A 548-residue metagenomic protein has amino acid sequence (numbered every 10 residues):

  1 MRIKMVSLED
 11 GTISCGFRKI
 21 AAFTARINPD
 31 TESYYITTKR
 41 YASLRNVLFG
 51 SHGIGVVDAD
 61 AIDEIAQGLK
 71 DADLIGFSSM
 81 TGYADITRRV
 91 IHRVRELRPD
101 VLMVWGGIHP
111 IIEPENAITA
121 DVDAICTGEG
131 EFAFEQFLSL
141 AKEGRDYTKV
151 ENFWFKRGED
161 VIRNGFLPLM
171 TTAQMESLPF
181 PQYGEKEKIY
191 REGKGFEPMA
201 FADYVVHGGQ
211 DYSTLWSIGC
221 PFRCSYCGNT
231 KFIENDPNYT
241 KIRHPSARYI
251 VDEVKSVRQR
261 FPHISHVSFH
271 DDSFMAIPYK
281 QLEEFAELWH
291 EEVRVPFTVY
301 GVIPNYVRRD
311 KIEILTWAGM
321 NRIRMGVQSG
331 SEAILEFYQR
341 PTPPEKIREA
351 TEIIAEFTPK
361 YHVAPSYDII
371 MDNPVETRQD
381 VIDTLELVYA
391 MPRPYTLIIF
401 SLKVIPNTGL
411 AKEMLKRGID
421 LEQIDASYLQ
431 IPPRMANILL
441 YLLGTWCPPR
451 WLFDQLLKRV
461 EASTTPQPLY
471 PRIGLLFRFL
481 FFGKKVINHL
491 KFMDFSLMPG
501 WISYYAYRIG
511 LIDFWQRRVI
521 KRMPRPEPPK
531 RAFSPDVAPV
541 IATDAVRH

Functional and structural regions predicted by a protein language model:
R2, E9, F23, E32-S33 (+3 more regions): Glycine-rich beta-alpha loop elements in corrinoid/cobalamin-binding modules across cobalamin-dependent enzymes
R2-V6, K19, A25-E32, I54-V56 (+5 more regions): Radical SAM enzyme core and accessory elements
I3, S33, M103, V150 (+5 more regions): Hydrophobic/aromatic residues located in beta-strands of well-ordered beta-sheets within soluble catalytic
T12-K19: Short N-terminal binding/cap micro-motifs at the start of the first secondary-structure element
A42, P114, F222, A333 (+5 more regions): Flexible glycine/acidic-rich beta-alpha junction loops that bind and position SAM and/or redox cofactors in anaerobic
P114-A120, I312, P374-A390: Catalytic cores of alpha/beta
N116-E135, W317-R322, L387-I399: Structural recognition of alpha->loop->beta junctions
E176, Y183-A364, M371, E386: Radical SAM [4Fe-4S] cluster-binding motif and immediate context
